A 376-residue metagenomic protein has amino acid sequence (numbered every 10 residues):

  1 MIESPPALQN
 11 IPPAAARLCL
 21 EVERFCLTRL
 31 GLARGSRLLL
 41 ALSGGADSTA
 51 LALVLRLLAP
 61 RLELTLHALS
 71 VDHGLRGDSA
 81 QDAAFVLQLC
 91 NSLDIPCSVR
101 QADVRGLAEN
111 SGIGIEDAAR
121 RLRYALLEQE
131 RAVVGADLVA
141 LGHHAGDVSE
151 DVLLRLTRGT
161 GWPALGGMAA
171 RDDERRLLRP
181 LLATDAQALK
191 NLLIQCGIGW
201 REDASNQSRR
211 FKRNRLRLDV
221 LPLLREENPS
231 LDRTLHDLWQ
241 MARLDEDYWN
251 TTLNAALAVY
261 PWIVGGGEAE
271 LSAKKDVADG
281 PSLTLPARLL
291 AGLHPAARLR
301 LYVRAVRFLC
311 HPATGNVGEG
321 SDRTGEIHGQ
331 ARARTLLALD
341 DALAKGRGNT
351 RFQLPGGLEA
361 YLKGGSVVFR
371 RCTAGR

Functional and structural regions predicted by a protein language model:
I2-D47, H67, A102, L122 (+3 more regions): AMP-forming adenylation/ATP pyrophosphatase catalytic core
I2-P222: Core alpha/beta nucleotide-donor-binding catalytic domains of modification enzymes
R158, W162, A186, R225-P229 (+3 more regions): Alpha-helix boundary/capping and short turn/kink residues
N206-R213, T234-R243: Internal, active-site/partner-interface "lid" segment
L218-D219, L223-L235: Conserved anion/nucleotide-ligand pocket segment
